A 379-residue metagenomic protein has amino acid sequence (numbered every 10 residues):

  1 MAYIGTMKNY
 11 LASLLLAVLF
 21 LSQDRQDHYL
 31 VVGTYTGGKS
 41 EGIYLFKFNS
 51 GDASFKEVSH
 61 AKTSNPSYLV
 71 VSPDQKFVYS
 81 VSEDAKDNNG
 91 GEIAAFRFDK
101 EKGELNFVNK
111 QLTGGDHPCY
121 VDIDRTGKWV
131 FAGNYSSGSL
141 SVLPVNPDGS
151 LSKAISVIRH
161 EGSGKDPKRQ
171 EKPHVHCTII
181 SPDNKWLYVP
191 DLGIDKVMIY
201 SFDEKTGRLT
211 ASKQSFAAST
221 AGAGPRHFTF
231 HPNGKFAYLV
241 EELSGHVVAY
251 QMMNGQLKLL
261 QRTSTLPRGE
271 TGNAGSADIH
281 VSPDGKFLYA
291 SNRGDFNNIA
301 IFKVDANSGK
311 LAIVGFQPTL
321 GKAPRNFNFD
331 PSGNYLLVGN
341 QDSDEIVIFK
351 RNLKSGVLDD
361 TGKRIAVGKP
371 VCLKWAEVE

Functional and structural regions predicted by a protein language model:
Y35-G37, E83-A85, Y135-S137, V145 (+7 more regions): Short loop/turn segments immediately following the C-termini of beta-strands
K39, T63-P73, G114-T126, E161-N184 (+4 more regions): Beta-rich, blade/repeat-based domains predominating in secreted/periplasmic proteins but also intracellular
K39-Y44, N88-A94, S139-S141, K196-I199 (+3 more regions): Structural motif
K47-A53, F96-G103, L143-S152, S201-L209 (+3 more regions): Short loop/turn segments immediately following beta-strands, especially the blade-tip and inter-blade linker loops
K56-A61, N106-Q111, G162-K168, S212-A218 (+3 more regions): A short beta-strand motif characteristic of beta-propeller blades
G103-C177: Asp-box/WD-like beta-propeller blade repeats and closely related beta-sheet repeat scaffolds
S276-G339: Loop/turn-rich, solvent-exposed surfaces of beta-rich toroidal or solenoidal domains
